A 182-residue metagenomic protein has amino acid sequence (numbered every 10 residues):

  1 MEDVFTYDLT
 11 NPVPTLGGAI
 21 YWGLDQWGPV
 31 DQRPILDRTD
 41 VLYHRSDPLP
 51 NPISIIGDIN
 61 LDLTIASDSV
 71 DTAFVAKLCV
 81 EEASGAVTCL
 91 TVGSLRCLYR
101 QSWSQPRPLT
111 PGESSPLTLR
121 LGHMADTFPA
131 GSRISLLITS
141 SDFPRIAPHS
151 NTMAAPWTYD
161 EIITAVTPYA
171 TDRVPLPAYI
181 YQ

Functional and structural regions predicted by a protein language model:
M1-Q182: C-terminal, loop-rich substrate-recognition/catalytic regions characterized by aromatic stacking residues
